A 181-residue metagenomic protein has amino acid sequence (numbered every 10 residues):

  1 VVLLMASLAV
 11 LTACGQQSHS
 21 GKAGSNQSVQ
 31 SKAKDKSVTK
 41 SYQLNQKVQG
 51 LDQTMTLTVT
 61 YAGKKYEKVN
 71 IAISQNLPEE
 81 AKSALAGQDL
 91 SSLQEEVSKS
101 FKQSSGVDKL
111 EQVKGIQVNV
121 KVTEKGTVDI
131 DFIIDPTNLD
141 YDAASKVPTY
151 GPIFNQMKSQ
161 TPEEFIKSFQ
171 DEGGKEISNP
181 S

Functional and structural regions predicted by a protein language model:
V1-V2: Bacterial N-terminal signal peptides that target proteins for export
V10-A13: C-terminal motif of bacterial Sec signal peptides marking the signal peptidase cleavage site
G15-Q17: Bacterial signal peptide processing site
S20-K34: N-terminal low-complexity, Pro/Thr-rich disordered segments that flank secretion/membrane-targeting signals
S31-S181: Subset-of-secretome marker
